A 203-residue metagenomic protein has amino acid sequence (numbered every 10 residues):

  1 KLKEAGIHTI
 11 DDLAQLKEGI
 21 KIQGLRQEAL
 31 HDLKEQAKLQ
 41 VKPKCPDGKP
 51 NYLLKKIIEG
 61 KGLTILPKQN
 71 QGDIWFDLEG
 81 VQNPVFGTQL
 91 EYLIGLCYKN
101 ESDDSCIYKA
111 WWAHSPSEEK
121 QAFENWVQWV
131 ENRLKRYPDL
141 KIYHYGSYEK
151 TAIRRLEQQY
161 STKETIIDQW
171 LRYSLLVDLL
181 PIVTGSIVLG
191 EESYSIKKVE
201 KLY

Functional and structural regions predicted by a protein language model:
K1-Y98, S102-W112, E119-A122: C-terminal extensions
Y98, Y108-Y203: Conserved DEDDh/DEDDy metal-dependent 3′-5′ exonuclease domain
